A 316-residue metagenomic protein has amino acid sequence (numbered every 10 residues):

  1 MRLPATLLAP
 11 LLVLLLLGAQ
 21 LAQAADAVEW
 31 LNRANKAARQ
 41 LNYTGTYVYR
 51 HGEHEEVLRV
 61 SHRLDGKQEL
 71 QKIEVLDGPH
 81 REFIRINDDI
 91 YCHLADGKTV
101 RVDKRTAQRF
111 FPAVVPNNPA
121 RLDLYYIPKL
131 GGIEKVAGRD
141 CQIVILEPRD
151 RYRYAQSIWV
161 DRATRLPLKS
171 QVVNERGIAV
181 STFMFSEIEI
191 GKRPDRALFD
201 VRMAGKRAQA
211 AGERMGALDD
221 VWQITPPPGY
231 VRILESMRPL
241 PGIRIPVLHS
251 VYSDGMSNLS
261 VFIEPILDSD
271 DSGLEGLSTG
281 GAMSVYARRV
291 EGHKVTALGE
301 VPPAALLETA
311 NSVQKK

Functional and structural regions predicted by a protein language model:
R2-L3, L14-L15, Q20-E69, D77-P79 (+4 more regions): N-terminal leader/targeting segments and the immediate start of mature chains
A38-Q40, H62-Q71, I84-D89, R139 (+4 more regions): Short, solvent-exposed coil/turn segments at beta-strand boundaries
Q40-T46, K67-K72, G138-I145, L166-K169 (+1 more regions): Short, hydrophobic/aromatic-rich segments at coil-to-beta transitions
H54-A113, K169-S186, I190-K192: An acidic-aromatic
E55-R59, Y152-Q156, L168, V180-T182 (+2 more regions): Short, surface-exposed coil-to-beta transition loops
T106-Q156: Intrinsically disordered, low-complexity linker/loop segments enriched in Gly/Pro and charged/polar residues
K135-G205: Gly/Pro-enriched, hydrophobic low-complexity segments that function as extracytoplasmic propeptides/linkers
G205-H293, A304-A305: Short, solvent-exposed recognition patches
